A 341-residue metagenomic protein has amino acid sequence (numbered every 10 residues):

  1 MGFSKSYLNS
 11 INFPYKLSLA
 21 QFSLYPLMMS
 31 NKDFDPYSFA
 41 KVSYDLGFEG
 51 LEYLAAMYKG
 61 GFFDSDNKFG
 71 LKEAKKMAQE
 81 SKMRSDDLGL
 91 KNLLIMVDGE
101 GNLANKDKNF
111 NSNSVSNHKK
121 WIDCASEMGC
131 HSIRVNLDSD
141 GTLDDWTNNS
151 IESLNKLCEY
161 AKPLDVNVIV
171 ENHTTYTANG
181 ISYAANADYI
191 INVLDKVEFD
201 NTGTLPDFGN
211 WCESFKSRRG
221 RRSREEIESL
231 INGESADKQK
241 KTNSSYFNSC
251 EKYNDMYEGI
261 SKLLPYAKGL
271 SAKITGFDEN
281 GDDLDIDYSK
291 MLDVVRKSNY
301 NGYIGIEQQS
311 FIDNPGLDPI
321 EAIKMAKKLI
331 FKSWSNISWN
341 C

Functional and structural regions predicted by a protein language model:
M1-S10: N-terminal twin-arginine translocation
S18-P36, G101-V115, T142-W146, N248-E251 (+1 more regions): Active-site mouth loops of central-metabolism enzymes
M29-S43, N109-D123, K252-I260, Y288-M291: Short, acidic/polar
P36, A74, A78, S114-H118 (+9 more regions): Aromatic/hydrophobic pocket-lining residues that form the small-molecule binding cavity in soluble enzyme cores
E49-N155, E159-N167, N210, F215 (+5 more regions): Structural motif corresponding to the early beta-alpha repeats
G50, I151-L292: Acidic/histidine-rich catalytic cores of soluble enzymes
G269-G281, N301-G316: Active-site clefts of carbohydrate-active enzymes
G316-C341: C-terminal helical cap(s) of enzyme catalytic domains, especially alpha/beta-barrels
